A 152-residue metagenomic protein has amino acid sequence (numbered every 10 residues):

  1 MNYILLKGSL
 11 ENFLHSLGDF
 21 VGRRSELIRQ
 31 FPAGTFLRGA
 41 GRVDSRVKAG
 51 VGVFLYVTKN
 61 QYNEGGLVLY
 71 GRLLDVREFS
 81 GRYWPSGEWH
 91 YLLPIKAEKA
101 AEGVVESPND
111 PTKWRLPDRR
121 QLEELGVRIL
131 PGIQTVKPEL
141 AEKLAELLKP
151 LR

Functional and structural regions predicted by a protein language model:
M1-A49, K113, K137-R152: Compositionally biased, charged N-terminal/linker segments
K7, Y56-V57: Short His-Asn-centered micro-motif
E11, Q61, F79: Surface-exposed, flexible loop/turn segments at secondary-structure boundaries
A49-G50, G66: Catalytic centers of nucleases
V57-N63: Short, charged beta-turn/beta-strand-edge "cap" motif at the junction between a beta-strand and an adjacent loop
E64-P138: Aromatic- and Lys/Arg-enriched surface recognition patch
